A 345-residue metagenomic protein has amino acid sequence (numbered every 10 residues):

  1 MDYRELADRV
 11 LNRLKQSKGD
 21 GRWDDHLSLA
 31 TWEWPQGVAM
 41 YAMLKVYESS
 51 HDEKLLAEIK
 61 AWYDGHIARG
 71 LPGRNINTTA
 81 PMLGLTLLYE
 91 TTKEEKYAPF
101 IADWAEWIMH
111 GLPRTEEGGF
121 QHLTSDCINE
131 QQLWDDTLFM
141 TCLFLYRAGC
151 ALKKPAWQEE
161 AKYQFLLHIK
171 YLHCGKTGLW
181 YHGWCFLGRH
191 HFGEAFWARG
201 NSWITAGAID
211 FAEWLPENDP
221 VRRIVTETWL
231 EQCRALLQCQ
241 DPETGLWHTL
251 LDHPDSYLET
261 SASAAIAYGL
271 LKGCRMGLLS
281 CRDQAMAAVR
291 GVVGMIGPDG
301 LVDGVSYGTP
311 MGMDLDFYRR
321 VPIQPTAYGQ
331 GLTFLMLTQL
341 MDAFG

Functional and structural regions predicted by a protein language model:
D2-G37, S49, K54, G65 (+6 more regions): CBM-like carbohydrate-recognition segments
R9, R13, A42-K45, G65 (+8 more regions): Alpha-helical scaffold segments in carbohydrate-active enzymes
L11-R13, D20-A30, G70, Y171 (+5 more regions): His/Met- and acidic-residue-enriched segments that coordinate or traffic transition-metal cofactors and support
T31, L133-T137, K153, W157-E160 (+5 more regions): Short, contiguous, pocket-lining structural segments that sit at or immediately flank catalytic/ligand-binding sites
S50, A148-E159, F211-R223, G273-S280: Inter-helical turn/loop segments and adjacent helix faces that build the functional surface of alpha-helical bundle
L56-K60, A68-C185, F192: Extended ligand-binding groove/face enriched in aromatic
T205-L251: Oxyanion-binding "anion nests"
